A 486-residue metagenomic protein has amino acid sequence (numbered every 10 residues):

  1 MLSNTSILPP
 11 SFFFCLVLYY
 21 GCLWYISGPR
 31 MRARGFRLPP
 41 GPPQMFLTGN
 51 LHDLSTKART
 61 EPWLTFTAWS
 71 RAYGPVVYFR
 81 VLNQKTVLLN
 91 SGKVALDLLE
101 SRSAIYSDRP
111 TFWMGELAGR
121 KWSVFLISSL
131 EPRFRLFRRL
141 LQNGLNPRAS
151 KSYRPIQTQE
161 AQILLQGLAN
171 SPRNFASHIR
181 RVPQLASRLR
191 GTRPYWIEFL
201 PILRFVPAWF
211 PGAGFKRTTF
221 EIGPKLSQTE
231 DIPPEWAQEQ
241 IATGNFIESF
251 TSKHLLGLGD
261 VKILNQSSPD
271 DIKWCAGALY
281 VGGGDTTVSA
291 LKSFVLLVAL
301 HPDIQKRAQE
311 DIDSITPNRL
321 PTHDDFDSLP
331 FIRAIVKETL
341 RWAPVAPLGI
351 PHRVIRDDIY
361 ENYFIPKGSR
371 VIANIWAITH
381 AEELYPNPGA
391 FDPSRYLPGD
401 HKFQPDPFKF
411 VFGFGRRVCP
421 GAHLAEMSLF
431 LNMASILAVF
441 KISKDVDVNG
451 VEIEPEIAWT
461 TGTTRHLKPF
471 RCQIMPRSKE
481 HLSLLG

Functional and structural regions predicted by a protein language model:
M1-S6, Y20, R465-G486: C-terminal helix/juxtamembrane-tail motif
L2-W122, P132, L136, T158-I163 (+5 more regions): N-terminal membrane-proximal hinge/A-helix region immediately C-terminal to the signal-anchor transmembrane segment
P43-T67, K85, F112-W236, S252-L256 (+3 more regions): Cytochrome P450 catalytic-domain helical core, especially the substrate-recognition surface and oxygen-activation
D53-T67, A72-G74, I202-V206, K225-Q228 (+2 more regions): Conserved cytochrome P450 K-helix E-x-x-R motif and the immediately C-terminal K′/meander segment
S187, I222-P233, D260-D311, T339 (+4 more regions): Central I-helix of cytochrome P450 enzymes
P302-Q305, A422-T463, M475: Cytochrome P450 heme-binding "Cys pocket" and the immediately downstream C-terminal segment
H323, L397-L429, P455-T461: Cytochrome P450 heme-thiolate "Cys pocket" and heme-binding signature region
D357, A373-D400: Conserved cytochrome P450 K-helix/beta-meander segment immediately N-terminal to the heme-binding cysteine loop
